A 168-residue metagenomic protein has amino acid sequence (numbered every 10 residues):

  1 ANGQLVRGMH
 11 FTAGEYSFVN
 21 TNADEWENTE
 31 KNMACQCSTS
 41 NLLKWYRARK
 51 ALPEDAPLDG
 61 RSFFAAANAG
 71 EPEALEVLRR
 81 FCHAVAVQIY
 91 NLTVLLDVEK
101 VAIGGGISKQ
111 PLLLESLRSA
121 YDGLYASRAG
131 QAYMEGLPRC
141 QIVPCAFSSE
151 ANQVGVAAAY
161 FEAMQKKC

Functional and structural regions predicted by a protein language model:
A1-N2: A cytosolic small-molecule/anion-sensing beta-strand core signal
L5, T21-C168: ATP-binding/phosphotransfer module of carbohydrate and carboxylate kinases, centering on a glycine-rich
G8-E15: A short acidic/small-residue loop/turn micro-motif
